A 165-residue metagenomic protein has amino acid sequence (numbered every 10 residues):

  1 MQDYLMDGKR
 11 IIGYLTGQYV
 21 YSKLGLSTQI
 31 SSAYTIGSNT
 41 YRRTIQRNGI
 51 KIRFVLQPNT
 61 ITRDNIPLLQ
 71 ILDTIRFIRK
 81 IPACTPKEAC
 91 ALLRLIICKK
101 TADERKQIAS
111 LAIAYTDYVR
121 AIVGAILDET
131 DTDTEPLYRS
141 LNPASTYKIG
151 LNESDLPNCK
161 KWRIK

Functional and structural regions predicted by a protein language model:
M1-L5: Short beta-edge/loop segments at beta->alpha junctions of small alpha/beta modules that act as binding/recognition
K9-I11, L15, P58-I66: Structural motif
K9-Q46: Short gly/ser-rich loop at a beta-strand->alpha-helix junction or flexible surface loop bordering the NTP-binding
L26-S27, K51, D133: Short coil/loop linkers at secondary-structure junctions
S32-Y34, F54-L56, I71-I75: Short, low-complexity, polar/charged sequence segments that are solvent-exposed and flexible
T35-R42, Q57-T60, Q107: Short, functional N-terminal and low-complexity linear motifs
I45-L56: A short, charged helix-loop
T62-K165: Hydrophobic alpha-helical interaction segments
